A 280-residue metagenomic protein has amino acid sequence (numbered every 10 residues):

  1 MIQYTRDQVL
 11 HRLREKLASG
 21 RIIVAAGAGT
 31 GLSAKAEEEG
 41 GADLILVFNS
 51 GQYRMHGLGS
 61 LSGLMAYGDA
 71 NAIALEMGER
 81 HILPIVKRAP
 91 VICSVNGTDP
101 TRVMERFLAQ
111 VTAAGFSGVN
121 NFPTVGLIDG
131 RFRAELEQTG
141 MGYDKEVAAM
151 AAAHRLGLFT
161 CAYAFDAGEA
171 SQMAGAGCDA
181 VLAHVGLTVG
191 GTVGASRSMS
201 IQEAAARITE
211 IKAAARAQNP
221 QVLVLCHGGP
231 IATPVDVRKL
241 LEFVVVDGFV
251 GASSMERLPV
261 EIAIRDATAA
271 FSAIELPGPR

Functional and structural regions predicted by a protein language model:
M1-A25, K35-E38, E79-R88, L276-R280: N-terminal amphipathic alpha-helix/helix-capping segment at the start of soluble metabolic enzymes
R12-A25, I85-N96, A152-A162, A214-G228: Short beta-strand/loop segments at the ligand-binding rim of alpha/beta enzyme cores
G29-G31, S50, S94-T98, T124-G126 (+5 more regions): Active-site beta-loop-alpha junctions enriched in small/polar residues
T30-G40, T101-Q110, D166-G177, C226-V246: Catalytic cores of alpha/beta
S33, G40, L44, L61-Y143: Active-site beta->alpha loop and helix N-cap motifs at the rims of alpha/beta catalytic domains
L44-H56, A114-D129, A180-A195, E242-A267: Glycine-rich phosphate-binding active-site loops on the catalytic face of alpha/beta enzymes
H56-Y67, V193-A204, S254-R280: C-terminal helical cap(s) of enzyme catalytic domains, especially alpha/beta-barrels
V103-I208, A217-N219: Conserved anion-binding
